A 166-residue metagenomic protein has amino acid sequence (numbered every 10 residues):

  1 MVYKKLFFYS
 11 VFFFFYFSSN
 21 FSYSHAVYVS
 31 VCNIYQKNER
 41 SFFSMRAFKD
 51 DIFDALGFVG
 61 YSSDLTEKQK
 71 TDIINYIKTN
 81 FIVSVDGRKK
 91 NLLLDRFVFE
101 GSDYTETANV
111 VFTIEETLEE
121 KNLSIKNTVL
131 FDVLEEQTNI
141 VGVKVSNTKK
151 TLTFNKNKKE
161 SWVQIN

Functional and structural regions predicted by a protein language model:
M1-V27: Bacterial Sec-dependent N-terminal signal peptides
Y23-N166: N-terminal soluble domains immediately following signal/targeting peptides that reside in extracytoplasmic
